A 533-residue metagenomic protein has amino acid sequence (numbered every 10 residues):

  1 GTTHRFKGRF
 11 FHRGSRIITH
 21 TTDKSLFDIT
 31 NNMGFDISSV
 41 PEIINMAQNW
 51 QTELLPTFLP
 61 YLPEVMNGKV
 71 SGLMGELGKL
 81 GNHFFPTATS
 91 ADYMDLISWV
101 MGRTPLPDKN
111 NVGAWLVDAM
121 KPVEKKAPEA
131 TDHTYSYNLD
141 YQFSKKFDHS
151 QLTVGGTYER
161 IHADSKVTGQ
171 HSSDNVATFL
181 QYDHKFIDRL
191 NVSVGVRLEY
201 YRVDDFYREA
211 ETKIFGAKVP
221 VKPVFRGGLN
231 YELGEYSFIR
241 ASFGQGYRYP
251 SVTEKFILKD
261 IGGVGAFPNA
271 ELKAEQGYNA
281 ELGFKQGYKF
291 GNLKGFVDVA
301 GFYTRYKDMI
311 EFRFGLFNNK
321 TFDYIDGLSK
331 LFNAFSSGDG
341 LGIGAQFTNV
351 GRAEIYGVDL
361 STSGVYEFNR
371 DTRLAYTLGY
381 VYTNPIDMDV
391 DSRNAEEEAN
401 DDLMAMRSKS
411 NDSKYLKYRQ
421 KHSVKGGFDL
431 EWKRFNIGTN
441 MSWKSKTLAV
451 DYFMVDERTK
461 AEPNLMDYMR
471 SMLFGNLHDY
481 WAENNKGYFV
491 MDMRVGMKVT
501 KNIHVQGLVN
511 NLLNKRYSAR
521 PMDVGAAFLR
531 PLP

Functional and structural regions predicted by a protein language model:
G1-A210, D298, G357-T362, R373: Face-selective signature of the C-terminal outer-membrane beta-barrel domain
T2-F6, H149-L152, R189-V192, Y236-I239 (+4 more regions): Repeated loop/turn-to-beta-strand initiation elements of outer-membrane beta-barrel proteins
R9, E232, F238-S242, K273-G344 (+2 more regions): Membrane-embedded beta-barrel scaffold of Gram-negative outer-membrane proteins
P128-Y135, K146, T168-D174, K213-V221 (+6 more regions): Replace "Gram-negative outer membrane beta-barrel proteins" with "bacterial and organellar outer membrane beta-barrel
H149-T153, T157, I161, G169-R305: Structural signature of Gram-negative outer-membrane beta-barrels, strongest in the C-terminal barrel of TonB-dependent
I187-D188, G301-R305, Y324-F453: Gram-negative outer-membrane beta-barrel transporters
Y247-R248, D308, F312-F317, S442-N476 (+2 more regions): C-terminal beta-signal and adjacent terminal beta-strands/loops of Gram-negative outer-membrane beta-barrel proteins
I261, G265, G327-G338, Y418-S423 (+2 more regions): C-terminal beta-signal and terminal closure region of outer-membrane beta-barrel proteins
